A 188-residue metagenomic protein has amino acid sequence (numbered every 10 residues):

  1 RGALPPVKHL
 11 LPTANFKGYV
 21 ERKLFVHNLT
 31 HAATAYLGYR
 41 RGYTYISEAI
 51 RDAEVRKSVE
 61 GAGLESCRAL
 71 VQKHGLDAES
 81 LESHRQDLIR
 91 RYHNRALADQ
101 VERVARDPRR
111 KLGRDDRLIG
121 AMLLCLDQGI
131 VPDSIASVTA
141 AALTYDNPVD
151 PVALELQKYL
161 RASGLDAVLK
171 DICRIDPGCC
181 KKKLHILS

Functional and structural regions predicted by a protein language model:
R1-S188: Substrate/ligand-engaging "lid" and interaction regions
